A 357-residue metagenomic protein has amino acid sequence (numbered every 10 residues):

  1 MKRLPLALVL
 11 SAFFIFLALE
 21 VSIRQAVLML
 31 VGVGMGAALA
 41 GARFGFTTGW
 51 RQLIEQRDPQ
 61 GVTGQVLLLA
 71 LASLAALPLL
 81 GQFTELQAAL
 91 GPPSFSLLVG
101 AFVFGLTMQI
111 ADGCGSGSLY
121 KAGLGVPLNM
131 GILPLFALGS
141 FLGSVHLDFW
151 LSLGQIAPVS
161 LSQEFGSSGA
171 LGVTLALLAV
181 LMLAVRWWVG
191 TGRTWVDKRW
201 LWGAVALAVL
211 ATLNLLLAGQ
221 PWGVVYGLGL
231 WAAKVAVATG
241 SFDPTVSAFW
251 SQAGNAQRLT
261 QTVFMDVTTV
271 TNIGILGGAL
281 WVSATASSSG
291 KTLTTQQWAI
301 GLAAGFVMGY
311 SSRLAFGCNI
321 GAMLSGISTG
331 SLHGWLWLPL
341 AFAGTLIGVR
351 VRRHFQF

Functional and structural regions predicted by a protein language model:
M1-F357: Membrane-interfacial helix-loop segments of redox and metal-homeostasis proteins, especially TM-loop-TM junctions
